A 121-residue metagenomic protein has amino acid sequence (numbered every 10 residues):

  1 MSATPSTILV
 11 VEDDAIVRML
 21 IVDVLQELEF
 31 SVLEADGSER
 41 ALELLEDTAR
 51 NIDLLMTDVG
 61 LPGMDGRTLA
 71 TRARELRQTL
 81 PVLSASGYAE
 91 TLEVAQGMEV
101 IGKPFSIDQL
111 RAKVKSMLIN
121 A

Functional and structural regions predicted by a protein language model:
L9, E34-L54: Acidic, metal-coordinating helix/loop segments flanking the phosphotransfer/catalytic sites of two-component signaling
E12: Conserved acidic carboxylate
M19-E27: Charged docking surfaces used in two-component/phosphorelay signaling
G37, D65-L69: Acidic catalytic/metal-coordinating carboxylates
D58: Active-site residues of response regulator receiver
P62: The feature encodes the CheY-like receiver
L83-A85: Hydrophobic/aromatic residues positioned on beta-strands within the core alpha/beta folds
K103: A Lys-centered signature of the CheY-like receiver
